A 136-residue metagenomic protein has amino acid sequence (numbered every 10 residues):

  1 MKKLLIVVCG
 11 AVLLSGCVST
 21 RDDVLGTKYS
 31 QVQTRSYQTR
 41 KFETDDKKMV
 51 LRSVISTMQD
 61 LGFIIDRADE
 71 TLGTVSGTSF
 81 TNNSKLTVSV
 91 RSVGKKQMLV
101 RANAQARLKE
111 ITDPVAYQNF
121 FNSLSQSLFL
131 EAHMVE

Functional and structural regions predicted by a protein language model:
M1-L4: Positively charged n-region of N-terminal signal peptides that target proteins for export
L14-G16: C-terminal motif of bacterial Sec signal peptides marking the signal peptidase cleavage site
V18-E136: Ser/Thr-rich, low-complexity intrinsically disordered terminal regions
